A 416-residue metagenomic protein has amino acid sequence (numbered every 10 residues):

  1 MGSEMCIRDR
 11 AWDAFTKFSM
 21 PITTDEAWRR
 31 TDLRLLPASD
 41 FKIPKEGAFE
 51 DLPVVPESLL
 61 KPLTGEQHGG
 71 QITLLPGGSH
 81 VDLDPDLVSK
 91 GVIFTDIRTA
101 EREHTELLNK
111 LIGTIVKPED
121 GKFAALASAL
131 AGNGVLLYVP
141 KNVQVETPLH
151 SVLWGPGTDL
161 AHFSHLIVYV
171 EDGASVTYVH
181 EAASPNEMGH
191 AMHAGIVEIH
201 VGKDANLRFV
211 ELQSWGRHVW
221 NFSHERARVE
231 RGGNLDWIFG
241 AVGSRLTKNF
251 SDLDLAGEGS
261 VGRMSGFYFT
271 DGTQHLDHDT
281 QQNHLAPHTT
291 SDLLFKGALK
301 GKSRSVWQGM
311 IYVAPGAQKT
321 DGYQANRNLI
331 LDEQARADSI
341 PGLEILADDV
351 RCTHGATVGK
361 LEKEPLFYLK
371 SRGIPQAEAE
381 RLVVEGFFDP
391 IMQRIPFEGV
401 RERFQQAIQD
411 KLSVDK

Functional and structural regions predicted by a protein language model:
G2-I7: Short, small-residue-biased leader/transition segments that mark boundaries at the very start of proteins
W12, D84, L366: Short glycine-/small-residue-rich flexible loop motifs, especially phosphate/cofactor-binding loops
A14-P53: N-terminal low-complexity or amphipathic/hydrophobic leaders
F41-G65, I395-K416: Long, compositionally biased
D51-V88: Glycine-rich active-site/cofactor-binding loop and its immediate structural neighborhood
V88-I374, F388, M392-K416: Conserved beta-strand/loop scaffold segments within soluble protein domains that form the structured core and edges
